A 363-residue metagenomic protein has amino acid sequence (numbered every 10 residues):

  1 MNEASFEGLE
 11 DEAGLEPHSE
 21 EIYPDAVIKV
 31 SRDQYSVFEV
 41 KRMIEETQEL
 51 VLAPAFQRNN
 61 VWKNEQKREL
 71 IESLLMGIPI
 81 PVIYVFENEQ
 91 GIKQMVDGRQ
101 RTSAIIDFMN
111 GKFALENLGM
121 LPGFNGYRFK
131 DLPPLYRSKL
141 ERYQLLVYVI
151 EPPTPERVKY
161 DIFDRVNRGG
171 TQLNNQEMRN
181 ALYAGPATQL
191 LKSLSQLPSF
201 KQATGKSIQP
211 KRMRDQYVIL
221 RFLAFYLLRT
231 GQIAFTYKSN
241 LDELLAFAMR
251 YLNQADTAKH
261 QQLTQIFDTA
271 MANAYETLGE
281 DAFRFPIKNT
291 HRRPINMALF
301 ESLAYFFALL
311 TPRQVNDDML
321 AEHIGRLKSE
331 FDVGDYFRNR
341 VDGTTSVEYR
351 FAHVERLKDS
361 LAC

Functional and structural regions predicted by a protein language model:
N2-R42, V51-F247, D317-E348, C363: Basic- and aromatic-enriched surface patches that contact anionic nucleotides/nucleic acids
I219, F225-C363: C-terminal subdomains that position terminal phosphate/3'-OH groups for nucleotidyl transfer/ligation, primarily on
